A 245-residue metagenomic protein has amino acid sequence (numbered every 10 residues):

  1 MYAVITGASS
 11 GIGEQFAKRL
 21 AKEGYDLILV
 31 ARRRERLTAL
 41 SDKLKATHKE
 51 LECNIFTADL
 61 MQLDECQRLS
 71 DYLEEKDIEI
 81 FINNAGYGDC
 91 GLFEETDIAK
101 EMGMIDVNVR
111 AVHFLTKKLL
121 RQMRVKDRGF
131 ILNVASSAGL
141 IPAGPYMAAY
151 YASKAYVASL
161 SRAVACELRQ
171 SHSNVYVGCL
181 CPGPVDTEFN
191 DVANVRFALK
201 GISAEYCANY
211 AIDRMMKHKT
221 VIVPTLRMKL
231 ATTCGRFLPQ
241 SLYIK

Functional and structural regions predicted by a protein language model:
S9-S10: Conserved glycine-rich cofactor-binding loop
E23-L40: Conserved glycine-rich Rossmann-like NAD(P)H-binding loop of the short-chain dehydrogenase/reductase
N84-D89: Conserved NAD(P)H cofactor-binding loop of Rossmann-fold oxidoreductase domains
L92-F93, K100-I105: Substrate-binding pocket helix/loop in short-chain dehydrogenase/reductase
T116, S153: Active-site helix of classical SDR
S136: Residue(s) in the substrate-gating loop at a strand-loop-helix junction that position the organic substrate next
C179, R196-T232: C-terminal helical subdomain
